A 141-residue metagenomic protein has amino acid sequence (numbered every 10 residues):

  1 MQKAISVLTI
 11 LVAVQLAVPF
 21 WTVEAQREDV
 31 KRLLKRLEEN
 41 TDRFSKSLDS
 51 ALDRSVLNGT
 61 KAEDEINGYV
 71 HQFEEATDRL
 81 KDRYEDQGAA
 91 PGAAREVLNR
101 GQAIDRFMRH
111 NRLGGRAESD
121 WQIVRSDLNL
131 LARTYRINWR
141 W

Functional and structural regions predicted by a protein language model:
M1-A4: Positively charged n-region of N-terminal signal peptides that target proteins for export
L8-A17: Bacterial N-terminal signal peptides
F20-G68: Immediate post-signal-peptide N-terminus of mature secreted/exported proteins
K35, T60-H71, P91-N99, A117-S126: Short, charged, amphipathic alpha-helical segments
R43-K46, S50-D53, L57, R79 (+3 more regions): Heptad-repeat coiled-coil alpha-helices
I66-R112: Long, amphipathic, charge-rich alpha-helical segments that form helical bundles/coiled-coils
R109-W141: A charged, solvent-exposed segment within the mature domains of Sec-exported extracytoplasmic proteins
